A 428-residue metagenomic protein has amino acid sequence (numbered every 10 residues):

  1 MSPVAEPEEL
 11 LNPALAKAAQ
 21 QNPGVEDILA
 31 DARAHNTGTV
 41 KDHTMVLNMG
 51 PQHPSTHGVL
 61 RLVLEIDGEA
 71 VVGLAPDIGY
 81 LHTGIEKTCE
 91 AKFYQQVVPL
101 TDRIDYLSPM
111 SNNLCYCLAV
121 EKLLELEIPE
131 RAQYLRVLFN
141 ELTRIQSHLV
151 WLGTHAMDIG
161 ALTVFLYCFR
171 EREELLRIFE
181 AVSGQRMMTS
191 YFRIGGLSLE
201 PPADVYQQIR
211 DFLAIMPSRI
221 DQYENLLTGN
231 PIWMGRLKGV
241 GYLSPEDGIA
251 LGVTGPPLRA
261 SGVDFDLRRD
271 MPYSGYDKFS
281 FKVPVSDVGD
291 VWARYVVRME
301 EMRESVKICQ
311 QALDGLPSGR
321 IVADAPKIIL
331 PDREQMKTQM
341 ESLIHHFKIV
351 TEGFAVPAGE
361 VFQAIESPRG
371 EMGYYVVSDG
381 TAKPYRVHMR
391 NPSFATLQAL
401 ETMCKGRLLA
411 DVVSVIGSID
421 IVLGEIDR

Functional and structural regions predicted by a protein language model:
S2-R428: Metal/cofactor-centered catalytic core regions of large enzymes
